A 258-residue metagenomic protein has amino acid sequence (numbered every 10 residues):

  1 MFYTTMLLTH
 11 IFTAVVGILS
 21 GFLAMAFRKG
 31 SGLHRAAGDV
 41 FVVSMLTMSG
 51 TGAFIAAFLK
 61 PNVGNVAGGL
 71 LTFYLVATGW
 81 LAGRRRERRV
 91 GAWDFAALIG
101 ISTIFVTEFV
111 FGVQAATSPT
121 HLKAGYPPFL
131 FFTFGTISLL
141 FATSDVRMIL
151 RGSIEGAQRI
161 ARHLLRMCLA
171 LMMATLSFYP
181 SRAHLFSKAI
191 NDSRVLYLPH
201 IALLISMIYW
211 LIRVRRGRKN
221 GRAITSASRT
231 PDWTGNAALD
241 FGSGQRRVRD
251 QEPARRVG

Functional and structural regions predicted by a protein language model:
M1-G242, R246, E252-G258: Alpha-helical membrane insertion/targeting regions
